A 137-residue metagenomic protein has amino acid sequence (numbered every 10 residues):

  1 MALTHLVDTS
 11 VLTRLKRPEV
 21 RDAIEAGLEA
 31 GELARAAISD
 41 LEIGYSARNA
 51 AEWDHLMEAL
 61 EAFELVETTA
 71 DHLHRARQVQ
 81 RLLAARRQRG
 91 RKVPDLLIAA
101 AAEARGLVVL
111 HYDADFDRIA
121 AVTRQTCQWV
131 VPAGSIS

Functional and structural regions predicted by a protein language model:
M1-R35, Y45-E58: Short, well-structured N-terminal submotif of metal-dependent ribonuclease cores
A2-T4, E103-S137: Acidic, PIN/NYN-like endoribonuclease modules and their adjacent C-terminal/linker elements
D8-T9, S39, Y112: A secondary-structure boundary/capping signal
L12, D40-I43, F116-D117: A generic structural signal for short hydrophobic patches within well-formed alpha-helices
R21, D40, W53-L56, L73-A76 (+1 more regions): A general structural signal for well-ordered alpha-helical segments in protein cores
A50-D54, A84, T126-V130: Short, hinge-like loop/turn segments at secondary-structure boundaries
A51-E64, T69-D71: Active-site-proximal, substrate-binding regions of enzyme catalytic domains and RNA-binding/basic surfaces
L65-Y112: Active-site neighborhoods of divalent-metal-dependent phosphate/nucleic-acid chemistry enzymes
